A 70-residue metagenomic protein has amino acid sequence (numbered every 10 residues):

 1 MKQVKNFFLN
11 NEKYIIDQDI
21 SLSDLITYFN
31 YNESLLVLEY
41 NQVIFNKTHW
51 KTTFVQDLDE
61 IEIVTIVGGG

Functional and structural regions predicted by a protein language model:
M1-G69: Ubiquitin-like/PB1-type beta-grasp interaction modules and other compact soluble beta-rich domains
